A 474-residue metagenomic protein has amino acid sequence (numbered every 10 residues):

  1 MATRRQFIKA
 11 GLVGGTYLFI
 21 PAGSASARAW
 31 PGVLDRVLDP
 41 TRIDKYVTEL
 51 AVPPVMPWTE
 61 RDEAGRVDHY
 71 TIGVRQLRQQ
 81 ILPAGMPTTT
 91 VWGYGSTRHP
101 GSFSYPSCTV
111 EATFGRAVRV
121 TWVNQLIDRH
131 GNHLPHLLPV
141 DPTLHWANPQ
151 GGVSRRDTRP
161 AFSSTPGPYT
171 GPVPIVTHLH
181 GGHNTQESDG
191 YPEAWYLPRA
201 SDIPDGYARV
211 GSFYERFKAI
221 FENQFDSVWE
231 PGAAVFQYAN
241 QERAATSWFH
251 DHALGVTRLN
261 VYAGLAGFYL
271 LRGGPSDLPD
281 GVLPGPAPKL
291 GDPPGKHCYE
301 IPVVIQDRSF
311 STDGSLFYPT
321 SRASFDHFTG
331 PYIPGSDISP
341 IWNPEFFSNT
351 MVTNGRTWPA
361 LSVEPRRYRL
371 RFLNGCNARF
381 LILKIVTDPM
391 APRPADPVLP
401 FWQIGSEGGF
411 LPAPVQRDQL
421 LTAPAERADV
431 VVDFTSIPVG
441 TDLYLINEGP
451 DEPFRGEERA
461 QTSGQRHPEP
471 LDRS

Functional and structural regions predicted by a protein language model:
R4, K9-H178, H183-D202, E215 (+5 more regions): N-terminal, post-signal-peptide metal-ligating segments of extracellular/periplasmic oxidoreductases, dominated by
A10, S26-R75, L82, L138-G171 (+5 more regions): Extended terminal and domain-junction accessory segments
R78-Q79, L126-D128, H183-T185, L254-R258 (+3 more regions): Solvent-exposed loop/turn segments at secondary-structure junctions within structured extracellular/periplasmic domains
V118-V120, W229-A233, T422-V432: Short Pro-Gly-centered flexible turn/kink motifs
N184-R209, S309, T320-S474: Histidine- and aromatic-rich segments of cupredoxin/plastocyanin-like copper-binding domains
E222-V256, N260: A conserved hydrophobic secondary-structure block that centers on an alpha-helix together with its immediately flanking
A245-R258, E300-P302, R366-R371, L445: Alpha-helical secondary-structure segments
